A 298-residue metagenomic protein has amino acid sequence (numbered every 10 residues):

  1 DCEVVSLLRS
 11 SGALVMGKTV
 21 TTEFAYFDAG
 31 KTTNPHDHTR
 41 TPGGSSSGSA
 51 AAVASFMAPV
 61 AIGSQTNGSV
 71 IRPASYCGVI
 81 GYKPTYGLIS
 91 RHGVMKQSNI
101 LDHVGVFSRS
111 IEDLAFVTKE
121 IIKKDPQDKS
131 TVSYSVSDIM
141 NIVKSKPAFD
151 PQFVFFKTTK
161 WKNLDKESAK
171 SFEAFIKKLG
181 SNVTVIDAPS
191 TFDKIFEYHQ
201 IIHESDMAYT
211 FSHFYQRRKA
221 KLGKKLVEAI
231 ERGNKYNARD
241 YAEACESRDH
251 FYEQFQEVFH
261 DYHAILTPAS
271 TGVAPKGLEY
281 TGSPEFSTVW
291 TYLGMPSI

Functional and structural regions predicted by a protein language model:
D1-N67: Gly/Ser-rich catalytic/binding loops embedded in alpha/beta enzyme cores
C2, L164-P189, S212-R217, Y241 (+1 more regions): Acyltransferase
R9-K18, A58-P59, H213, Y236-I298: Glycine-rich, small-residue loops and helix-cap segments that act as flexible hinges at active-site edges
E23, K162, V273-P275: Short glycine-rich, flexible loops that bind phosphorylated cofactors or substrates
T66-H92: Glycine/threonine-rich beta-strand-loop-alpha-helix active-site module that forms ligand/phosphate-binding
K83-A169: A short helix-breaking turn/cap at a secondary-structure junction
P147-Q152, F156, Y198-Q256: Short helix-loop capping/hinge segments that flank enzyme active sites or metal/cofactor-binding pockets
